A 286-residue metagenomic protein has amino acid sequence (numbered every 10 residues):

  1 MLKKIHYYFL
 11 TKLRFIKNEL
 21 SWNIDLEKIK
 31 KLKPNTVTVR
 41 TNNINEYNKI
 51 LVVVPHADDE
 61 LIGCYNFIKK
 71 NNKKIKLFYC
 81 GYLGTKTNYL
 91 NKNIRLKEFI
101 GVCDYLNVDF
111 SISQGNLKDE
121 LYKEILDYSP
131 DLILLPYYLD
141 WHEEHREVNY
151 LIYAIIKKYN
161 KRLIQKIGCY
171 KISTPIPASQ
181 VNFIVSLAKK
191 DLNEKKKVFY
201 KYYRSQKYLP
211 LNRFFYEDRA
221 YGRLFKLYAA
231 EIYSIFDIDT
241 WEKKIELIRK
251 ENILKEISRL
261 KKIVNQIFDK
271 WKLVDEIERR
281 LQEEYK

Functional and structural regions predicted by a protein language model:
M1-N43, E98, V102-V108, L163-K286: The feature marks non-catalytic terminal segments
M1-Y128, A154-I164, E278: Active-site rim/loop-helix segments in enzyme catalytic domains that contact anionic ligands
D58, F99, I133, E144 (+1 more regions): Divalent metal-coordination and catalytic microenvironments
D59-I62, T85, Y138-E143, P175-P177: Active-site environment of divalent metal-dependent phosphoester hydrolases
I62-Y65, N88, E143-Y150, Q180: A short acidic (Asp/Glu
V108, E124-L139, H145-N149: Proline-aspartate-enriched helix->loop->beta-strand connector
L135, N149-Y153, K166-S173: Serine-dependent carboxylesterase/thioesterase catalytic core of lipase-like alpha/beta-hydrolase/SGNH enzymes
